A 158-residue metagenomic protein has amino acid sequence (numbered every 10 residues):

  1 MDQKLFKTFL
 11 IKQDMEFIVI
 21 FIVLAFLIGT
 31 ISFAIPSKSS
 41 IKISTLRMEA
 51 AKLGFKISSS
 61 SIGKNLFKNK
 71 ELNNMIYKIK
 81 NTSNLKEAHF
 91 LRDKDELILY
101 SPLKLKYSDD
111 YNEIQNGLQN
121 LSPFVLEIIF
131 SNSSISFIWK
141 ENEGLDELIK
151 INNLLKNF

Functional and structural regions predicted by a protein language model:
D2-K52: N-terminal signal-anchor transmembrane alpha helix of single-pass membrane proteins, serving as the membrane-anchoring
K7-T8, S58-S59, Y100: N-terminal targeting/docking segments
Q13-I18, K80-N84, N116-S122: Short, functional N-terminal and low-complexity linear motifs
F33-F90: N-terminal topogenic membrane-targeting module
I62, P102, K140: Surface loops and adjacent helix of pleckstrin homology
Y77-I79, L99-Y100, S136-I138: Generic recognition of long tandem-repeat/solenoid scaffolds
S83-Y107: Short, conserved beta-strand/beta-arch hydrophobic-aromatic motifs that form part of recognition grooves or interface
K106-F158: Cytosol-/stroma-facing membrane-proximal "stalk/adaptor" domains immediately downstream of transmembrane anchors
